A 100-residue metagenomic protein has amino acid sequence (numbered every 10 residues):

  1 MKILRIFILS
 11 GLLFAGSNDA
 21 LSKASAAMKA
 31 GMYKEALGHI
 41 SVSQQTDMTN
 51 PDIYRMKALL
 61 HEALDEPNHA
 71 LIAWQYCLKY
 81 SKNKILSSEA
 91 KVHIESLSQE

Functional and structural regions predicted by a protein language model:
S17-M28, R55: Alpha-helical tetratricopeptide repeat
N18-D19, D52, I85-E89: Start-of-helix register in tetratricopeptide repeats
K29-A30, A63, H93-E100: Register position in tetratricopeptide repeats
M56, E89-H93: Canonical tetratricopeptide repeat
